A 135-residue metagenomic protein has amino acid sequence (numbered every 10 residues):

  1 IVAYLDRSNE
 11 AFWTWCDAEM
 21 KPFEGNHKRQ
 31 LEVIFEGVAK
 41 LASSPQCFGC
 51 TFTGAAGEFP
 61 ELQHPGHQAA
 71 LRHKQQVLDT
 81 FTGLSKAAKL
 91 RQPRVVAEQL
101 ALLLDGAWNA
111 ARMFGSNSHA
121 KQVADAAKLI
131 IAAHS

Functional and structural regions predicted by a protein language model:
I1, L31, F35, G49-T53 (+1 more regions): A general structural signal for well-ordered alpha-helical segments in protein cores
I1-D17, K21, E32, L71: An amphipathic alpha-helix adjacent to DNA-recognition modules
Y4, S8, F12, C16 (+4 more regions): Hydrophobic recognition helices of helix-based DNA-binding modules
W13, E32, Q75-T82, A124 (+1 more regions): An amphipathic alpha-helix signature
T14-P45, A87, P93, A97-L100: Hydrophobic alpha-helical connector segments
D17-M20, A56, T82, K86 (+1 more regions): Amphipathic alpha-helical segments within well-ordered protein domains
R29-Q30, S44-H64: Amphipathic alpha-helical segments used for helix-helix packing
P65-H73, K86-S135: Hydrophobic/aromatic-rich alpha-helical bundle segments in the mid-to-C-terminal region
